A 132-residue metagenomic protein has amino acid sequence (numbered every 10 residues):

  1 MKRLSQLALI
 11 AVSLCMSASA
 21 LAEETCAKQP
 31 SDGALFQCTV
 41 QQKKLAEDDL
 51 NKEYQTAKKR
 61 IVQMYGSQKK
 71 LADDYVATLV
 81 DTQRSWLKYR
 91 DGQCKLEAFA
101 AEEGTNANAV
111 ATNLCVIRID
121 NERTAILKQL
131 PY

Functional and structural regions predicted by a protein language model:
M1-A11: Bacterial N-terminal signal peptides that target proteins for export
C15-S19: N-terminal signal peptide c-region/cleavage motif recognized by signal peptidases
L21-Y132: N-terminal alpha-helical modules
